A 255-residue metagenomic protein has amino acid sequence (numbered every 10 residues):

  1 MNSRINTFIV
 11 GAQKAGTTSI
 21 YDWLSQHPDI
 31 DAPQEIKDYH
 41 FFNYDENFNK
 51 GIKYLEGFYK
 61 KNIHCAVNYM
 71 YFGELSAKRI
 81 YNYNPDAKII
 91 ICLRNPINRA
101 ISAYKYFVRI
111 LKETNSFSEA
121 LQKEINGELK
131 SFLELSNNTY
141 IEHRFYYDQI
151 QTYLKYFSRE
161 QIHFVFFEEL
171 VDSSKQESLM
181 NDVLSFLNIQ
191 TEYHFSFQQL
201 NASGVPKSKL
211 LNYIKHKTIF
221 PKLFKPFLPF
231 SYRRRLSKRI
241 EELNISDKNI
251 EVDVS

Functional and structural regions predicted by a protein language model:
M1-F72, R79-C92, P96-K130, F157: PAPS-dependent sulfotransferase catalytic core
I5, C65, L135-N138, E168 (+1 more regions): Residue-level detector of alpha-helix boundaries and kinks
V10-Q13, N68-G73, N138-Y146, D172-Q176 (+1 more regions): Aromatic-acidic/polar surface patches that form glycan- and anion
K14-Y21, Y44, F107-S116, T139-Y147 (+2 more regions): Phosphate-binding glycine-rich loops and adjacent basic patches that engage nucleotide phosphates, nucleic-acid
G16, D38, N47, G51 (+7 more regions): Alpha-helical structural motif
E46-E56, E113-S196: PAPS-dependent sulfotransferase catalytic domain
S102-V108, E128-I141, S203-Y213: Noncatalytic linker/hinge segments flanking ATPase motor cores
Q151, K155-V254: The conserved 3'-phosphoadenosine-5'-phosphosulfate
